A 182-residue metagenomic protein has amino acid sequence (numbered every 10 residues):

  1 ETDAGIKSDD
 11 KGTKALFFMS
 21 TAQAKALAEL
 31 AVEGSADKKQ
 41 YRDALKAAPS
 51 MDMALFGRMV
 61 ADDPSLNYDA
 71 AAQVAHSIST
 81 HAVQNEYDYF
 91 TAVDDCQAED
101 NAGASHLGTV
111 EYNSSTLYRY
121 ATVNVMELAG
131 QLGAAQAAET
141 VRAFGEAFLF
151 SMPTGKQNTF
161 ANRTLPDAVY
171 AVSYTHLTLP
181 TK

Functional and structural regions predicted by a protein language model:
T2-P64, Q73-V83: Glycine-rich, mobile lid/loop segments that gate access to catalytic sites or pores
S65-Y174: A contiguous, surface-oriented mixed alpha/beta subdomain in the mid-to-C-terminal portion of proteins that forms
T175-T181: Conserved small/polar residues in nucleotide/adenosyl-binding loops
